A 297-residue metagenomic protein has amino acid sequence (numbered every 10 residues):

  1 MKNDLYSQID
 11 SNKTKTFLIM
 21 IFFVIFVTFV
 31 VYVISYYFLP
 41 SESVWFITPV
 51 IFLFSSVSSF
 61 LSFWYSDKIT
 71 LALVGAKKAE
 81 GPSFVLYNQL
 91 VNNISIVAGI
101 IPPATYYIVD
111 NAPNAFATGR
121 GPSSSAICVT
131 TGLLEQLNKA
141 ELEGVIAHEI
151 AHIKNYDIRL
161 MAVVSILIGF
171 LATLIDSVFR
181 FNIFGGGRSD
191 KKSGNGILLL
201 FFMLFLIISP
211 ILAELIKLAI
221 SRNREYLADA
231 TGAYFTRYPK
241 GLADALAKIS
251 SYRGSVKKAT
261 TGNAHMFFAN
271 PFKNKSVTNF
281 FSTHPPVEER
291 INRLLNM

Functional and structural regions predicted by a protein language model:
M1-F116, S165-R222, Y226, T236 (+1 more regions): Hydrophobic or amphipathic, alpha-helical segments that drive membrane association/targeting
N12, D67, V91, V129 (+4 more regions): Residue-level signature of catalytic and energy-coupling elements of molecular machines, predominantly ATP/GTP-dependent
A72, A126-T131: Short, aliphatic-rich beta-strand segments
I100-S124, G185-G194, A219, G232-M297: Active-site-proximal gating segments in proteases and membrane effectors
I108-V109, V129-L133, E149: A secondary-structure boundary/capping signal
C128, N138-K154, R159: Short alpha-helix carrying the canonical HExxH Zn2+-binding catalytic motif
E141, A162, N223, L227 (+2 more regions): Alpha-helix N-cap and coil->helix boundary residues
I150-S165, V178, K240: Catalytic Zn2+-binding segment of zinc metalloproteases
